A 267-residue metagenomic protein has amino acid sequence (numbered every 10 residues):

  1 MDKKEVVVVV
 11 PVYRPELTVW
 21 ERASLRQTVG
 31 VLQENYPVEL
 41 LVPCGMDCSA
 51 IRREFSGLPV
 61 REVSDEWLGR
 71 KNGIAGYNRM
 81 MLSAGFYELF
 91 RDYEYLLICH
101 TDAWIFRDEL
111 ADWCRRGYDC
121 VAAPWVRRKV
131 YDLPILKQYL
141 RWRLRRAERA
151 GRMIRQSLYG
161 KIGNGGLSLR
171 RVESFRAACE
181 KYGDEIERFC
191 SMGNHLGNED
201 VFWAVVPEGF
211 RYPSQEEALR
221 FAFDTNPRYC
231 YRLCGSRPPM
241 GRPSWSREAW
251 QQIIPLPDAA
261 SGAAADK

Functional and structural regions predicted by a protein language model:
M1-R26: N-proximal low-complexity "stem/linker" segments adjacent to membrane-targeting elements
V10-V12, L40-C44, A122: Short beta-strand/turn micro-motifs composed of small residues that flank or help shape donor/cofactor-binding pockets
E16-W20, G45-I51, L110: Short, charged/polar "capping" segments at the starts of alpha-helices and the immediately preceding loops
L25-Y36: Short, acidic, metal-binding catalytic loop of nucleotide-sugar glycosyltransferases
P43, D47-E94: Active-site-proximal specificity loops/subdomain of glycosyltransferases
Y93-I105: Short beta-strand-to-loop acidic/aromatic patch adjacent to the donor-nucleotide binding site
I105-W142: Conserved donor-nucleotide/metal-binding helix-loop-beta segment in metal-dependent transferases, i.e., the alpha-helix
A147-D266: Catalytic core and acceptor-binding pocket of nucleotide-sugar-dependent glycosyltransferases
